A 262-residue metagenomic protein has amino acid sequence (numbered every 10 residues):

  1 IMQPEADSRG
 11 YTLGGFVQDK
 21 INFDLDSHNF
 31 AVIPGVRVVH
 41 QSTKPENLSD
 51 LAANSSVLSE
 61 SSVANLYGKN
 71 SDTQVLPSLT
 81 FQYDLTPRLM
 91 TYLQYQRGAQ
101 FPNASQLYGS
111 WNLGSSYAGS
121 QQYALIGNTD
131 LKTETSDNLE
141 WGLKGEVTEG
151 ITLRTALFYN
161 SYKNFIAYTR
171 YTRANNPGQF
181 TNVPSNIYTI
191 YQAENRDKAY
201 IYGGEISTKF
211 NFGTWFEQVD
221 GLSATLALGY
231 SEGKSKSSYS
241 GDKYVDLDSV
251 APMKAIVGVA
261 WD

Functional and structural regions predicted by a protein language model:
I1, K44-A53, A104-S110, Y117-G119 (+4 more regions): Outer-membrane beta-barrel translocator domains and adjoining extracellular loop/strand segments of Gram-negative
I1, P34-H40, L93-R97, Q106 (+3 more regions): Transmembrane beta-barrel strands of outer-membrane/channel proteins
I1-D7, Q41-S61, D130, S161-N195: Surface-exposed, low-complexity loop segments enriched in small/polar and acidic residues
I1-T86, F101, S115-Q121: Signature of Gram-negative outer-membrane beta-barrel scaffolds
P4, L13, V38, V147-G150 (+2 more regions): Generic hydrophobic, helix-prone segments enriched in Leu/Val/Ile
P4, S8-G10, Y67-L76, T80 (+6 more regions): Outer-membrane beta-barrel signature, preferentially recognizing the C-terminal barrel domain of Gram-negative
N22-F23, Q41, S110, G119 (+4 more regions): Short amphipathic alpha-helical "recognition" segments used for binding
F23-D26, T152-Y162, I166, Y171 (+1 more regions): Gram-negative outer-membrane beta-barrel transporters
